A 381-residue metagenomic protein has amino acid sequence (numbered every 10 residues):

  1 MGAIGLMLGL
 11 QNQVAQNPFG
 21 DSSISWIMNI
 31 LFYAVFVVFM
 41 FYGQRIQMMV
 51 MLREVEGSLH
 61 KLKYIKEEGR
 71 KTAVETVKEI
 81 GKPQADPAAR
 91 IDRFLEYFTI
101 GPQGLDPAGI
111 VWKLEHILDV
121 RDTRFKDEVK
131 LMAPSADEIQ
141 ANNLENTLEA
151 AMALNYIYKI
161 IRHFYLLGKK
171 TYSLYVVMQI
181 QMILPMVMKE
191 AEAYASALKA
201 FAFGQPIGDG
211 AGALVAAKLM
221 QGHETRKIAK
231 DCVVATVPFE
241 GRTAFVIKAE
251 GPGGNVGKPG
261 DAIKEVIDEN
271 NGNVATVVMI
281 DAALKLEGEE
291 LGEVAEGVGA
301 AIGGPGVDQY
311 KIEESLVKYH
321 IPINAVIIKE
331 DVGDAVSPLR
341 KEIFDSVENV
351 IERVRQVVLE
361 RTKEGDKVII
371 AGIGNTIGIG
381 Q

Functional and structural regions predicted by a protein language model:
M1-S23: Short, strongly hydrophobic alpha-helical membrane anchors
W26-Q44, G212, A216: Alpha-helical membrane-embedded segments
R45-M49: Membrane-interface capping segments at transmembrane-helix boundaries
V50-L214, K218-M220: Electropositive, gly/pro-rich neighborhoods at or near active sites that engage anionic ligands
I160-P338, F344, G374-Q381: Conserved mixed alpha/beta catalytic, RNA-binding, or beta-rich assembly cores of soluble enzyme, regulatory
A275, D366-V368: Conserved acidic residues
V347-T362: A short, acidic, amphipathic alpha-helical segment used as a generic capping/interface helix at domain edges
A371: Short beta-strand immediately N-terminal to the catalytic nucleophile in serine-hydrolase-like folds
